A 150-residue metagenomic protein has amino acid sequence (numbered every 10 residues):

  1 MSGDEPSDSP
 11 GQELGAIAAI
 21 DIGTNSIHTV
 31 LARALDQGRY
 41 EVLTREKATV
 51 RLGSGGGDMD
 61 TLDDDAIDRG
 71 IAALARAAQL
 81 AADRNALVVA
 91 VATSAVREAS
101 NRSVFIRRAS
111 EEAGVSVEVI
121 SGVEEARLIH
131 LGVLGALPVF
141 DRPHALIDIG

Functional and structural regions predicted by a protein language model:
M1-I22, V30-I149: Nucleotide/phosphate-binding catalytic cleft detector across ATP-hydrolyzing and phosphate-transferring enzymes
